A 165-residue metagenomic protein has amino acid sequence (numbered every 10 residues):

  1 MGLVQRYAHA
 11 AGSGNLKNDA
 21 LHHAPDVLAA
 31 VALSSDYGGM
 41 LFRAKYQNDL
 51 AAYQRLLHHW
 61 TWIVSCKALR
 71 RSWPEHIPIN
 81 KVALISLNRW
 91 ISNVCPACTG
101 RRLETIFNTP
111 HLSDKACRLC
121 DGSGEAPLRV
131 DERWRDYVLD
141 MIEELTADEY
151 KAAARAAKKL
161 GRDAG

Functional and structural regions predicted by a protein language model:
M1-V82: N-terminal alpha-helical interaction blocks
T61, S65, A83-L87, V138 (+2 more regions): Hydrophobic face of amphipathic alpha-helices
K81-V94, I106-L112: Short, flexible, mixed-charge glycine/proline-rich loop motifs that serve as phosphate/nucleic-acid-contacting
V94-A97, A116-L119: The −1 position to Zn-ligating cysteines in a subset of zinc-ribbon hairpins
T99-R102, D121-G124: Cys/His-coordinated zinc-binding microdomains
E104-F107, A126-P127: Short, non-ligating residues that shape and space the ligands of small metal-coordination modules and catalytic
T109-H111, C117-G122: Long, soluble amphipathic alpha-helical coiled-coil/stalk segments used for oligomerization or scaffolding, enriched
E125-G165: Long, charge-rich boundary regions
